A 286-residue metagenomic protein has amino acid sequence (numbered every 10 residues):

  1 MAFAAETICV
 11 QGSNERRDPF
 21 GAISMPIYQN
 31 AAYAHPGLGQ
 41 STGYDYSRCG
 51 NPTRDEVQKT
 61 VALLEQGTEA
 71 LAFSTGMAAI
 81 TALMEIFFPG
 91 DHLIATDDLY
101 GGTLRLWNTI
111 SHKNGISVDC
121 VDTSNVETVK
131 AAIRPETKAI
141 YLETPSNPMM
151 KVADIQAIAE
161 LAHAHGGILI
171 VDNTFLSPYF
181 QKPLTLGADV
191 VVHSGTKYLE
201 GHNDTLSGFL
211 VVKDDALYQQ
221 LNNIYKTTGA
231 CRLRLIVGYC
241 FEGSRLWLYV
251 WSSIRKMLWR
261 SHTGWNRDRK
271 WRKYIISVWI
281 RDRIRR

Functional and structural regions predicted by a protein language model:
M1-Y44: N-terminal glycine-rich, Lys/His-bearing helix-loop that initiates the first secondary-structure elements of many
C9-Q11, A70-R269, Y274-I275, W279-R285: Conserved PLP-enzyme active-site core in the AAT-like
Q29, A34, D45-S47, L142 (+2 more regions): Compositionally biased, intrinsically disordered low-complexity regions enriched in proline and serine
A32-T81, I86, G102-T109: Conserved N-terminal alpha-helix of the aminotransferase class I/II PLP-enzyme fold
